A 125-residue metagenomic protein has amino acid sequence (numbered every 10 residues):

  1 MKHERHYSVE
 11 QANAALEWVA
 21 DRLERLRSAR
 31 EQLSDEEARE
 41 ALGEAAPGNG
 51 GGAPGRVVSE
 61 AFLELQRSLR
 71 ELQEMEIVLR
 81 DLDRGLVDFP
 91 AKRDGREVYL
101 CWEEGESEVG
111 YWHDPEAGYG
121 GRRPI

Functional and structural regions predicted by a protein language model:
M1-L42: Long, hydrophobic N-terminal alpha-helical segment
E4, Q11, E44-V57: Short, Lys/Glu-rich amphipathic helical modules
R22, A29, E36, G43 (+3 more regions): Amphipathic coiled-coil alpha-helices
R22-R30, E37, E44, G51 (+3 more regions): Generic alpha-helical propensity signal that fires on short helical segments and nearby coil/disordered stretches
D35, R39-L42, A46-N49, E74 (+1 more regions): Heptad-repeat coiled-coil alpha-helices
L69-R70, E74-I125: Glycine-rich, aromatic-bearing surface loops/beta-hairpins
